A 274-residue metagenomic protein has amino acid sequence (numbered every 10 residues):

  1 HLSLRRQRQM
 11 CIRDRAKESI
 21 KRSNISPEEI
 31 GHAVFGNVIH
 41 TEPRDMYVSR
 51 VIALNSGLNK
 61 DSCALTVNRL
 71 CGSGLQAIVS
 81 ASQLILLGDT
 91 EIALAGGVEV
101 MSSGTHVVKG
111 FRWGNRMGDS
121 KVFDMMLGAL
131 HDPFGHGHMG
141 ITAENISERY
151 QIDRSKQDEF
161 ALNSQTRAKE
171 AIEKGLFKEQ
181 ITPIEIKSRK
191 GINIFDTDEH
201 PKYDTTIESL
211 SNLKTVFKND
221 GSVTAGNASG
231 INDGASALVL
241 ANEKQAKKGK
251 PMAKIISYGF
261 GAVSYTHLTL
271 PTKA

Functional and structural regions predicted by a protein language model:
H1-R8, I12, H267-A274: Single conserved hydrophobic/aromatic residue that forms the stacking wall/gate of nucleotide- or nucleobase-binding
R6-Q9, R13-V38, E42-I52, S56 (+3 more regions): Conserved active-site "lid/cap" helical segment
R22, K156-P251, I256: N-terminal extracellular/periplasmic Venus flytrap/periplasmic-binding protein-like
E28-G36, C63-N68, A93-V98, K156-N163 (+2 more regions): Beta-strand segments within the central parallel beta-sheet cores of soluble alpha/beta enzyme folds
N37-I92, P133-M139, D204-G230: Conserved catalytic cysteine-centered active-site region of acyl-thioester-dependent Claisen-condensing enzymes
V67-E99, S147-L176, L238-K244: Active-site-proximal alpha-helical scaffold in enzymes
I92-N145: Flexible glycine-/small-residue-enriched beta->alpha junction loops that bind anionic phosphate/pyrophosphate groups
T142-E144, I256-L268: Active-site pocket-lining segment
